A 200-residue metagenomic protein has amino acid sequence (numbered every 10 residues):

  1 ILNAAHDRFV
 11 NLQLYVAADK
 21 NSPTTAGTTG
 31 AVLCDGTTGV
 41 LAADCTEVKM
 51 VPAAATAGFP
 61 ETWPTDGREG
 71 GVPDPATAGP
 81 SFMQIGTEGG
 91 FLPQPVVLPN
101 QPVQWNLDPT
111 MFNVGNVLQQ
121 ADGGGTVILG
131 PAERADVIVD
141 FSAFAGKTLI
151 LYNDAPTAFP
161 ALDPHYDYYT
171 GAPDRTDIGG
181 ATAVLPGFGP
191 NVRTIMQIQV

Functional and structural regions predicted by a protein language model:
I1-V200: Copper-binding active sites and cupredoxin-like electron-transfer domains, recognizing His/Cys-rich ligand loops
